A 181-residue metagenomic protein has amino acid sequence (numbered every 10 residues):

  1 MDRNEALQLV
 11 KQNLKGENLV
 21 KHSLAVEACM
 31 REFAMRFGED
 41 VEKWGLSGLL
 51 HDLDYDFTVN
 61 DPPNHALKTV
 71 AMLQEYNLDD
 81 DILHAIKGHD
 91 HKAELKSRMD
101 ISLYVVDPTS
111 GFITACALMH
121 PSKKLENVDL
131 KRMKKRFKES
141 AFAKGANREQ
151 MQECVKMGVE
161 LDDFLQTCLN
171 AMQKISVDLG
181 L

Functional and structural regions predicted by a protein language model:
M1-N60: Acidic/His-rich, divalent-metal-binding segments that scaffold phosphate/diphosphate chemistry
N4-G16, A28, A93-K96, Q166-C168 (+1 more regions): Metal-centered catalytic cores of metalloenzymes
L7, K11, L24-E27, R31 (+6 more regions): Predominant activation on well-ordered alpha-helical scaffold segments within soluble catalytic domains
L14, M30, A34-F37, Y76 (+4 more regions): Structural signal for hydrophobic packing residues in well-ordered secondary-structure cores of soluble enzyme domains
H22, S102-V105, C168: Amphipathic alpha-helix face/heptad-repeat signature
F37-F142: Divalent metal-dependent catalytic cores for phosphoryl transfer on phosphate-bearing substrates
G38-T58, V159-G180: Long, low-complexity, intrinsically disordered polar/charged segments
K124-L125, L130-L179: C-terminal binding/interaction regions
